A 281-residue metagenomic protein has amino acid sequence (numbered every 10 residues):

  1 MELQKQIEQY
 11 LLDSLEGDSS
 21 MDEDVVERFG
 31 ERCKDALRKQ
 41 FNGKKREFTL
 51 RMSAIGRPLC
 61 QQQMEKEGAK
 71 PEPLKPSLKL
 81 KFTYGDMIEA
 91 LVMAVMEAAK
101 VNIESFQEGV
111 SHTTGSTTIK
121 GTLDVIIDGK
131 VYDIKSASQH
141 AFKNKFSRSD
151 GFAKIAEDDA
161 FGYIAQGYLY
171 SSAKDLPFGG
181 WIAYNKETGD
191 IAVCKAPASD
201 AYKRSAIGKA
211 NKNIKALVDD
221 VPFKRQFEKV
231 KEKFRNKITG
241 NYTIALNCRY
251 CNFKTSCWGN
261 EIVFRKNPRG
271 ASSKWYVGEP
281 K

Functional and structural regions predicted by a protein language model:
M1-V131, S136-K154: Metal-dependent nuclease catalytic cores that hydrolyze phosphodiester bonds in DNA/RNA, characterized by
Q62-M64, V101, Y163, Y170-S172 (+1 more regions): Broad hydrophobic/π-residue packing in well-ordered secondary structure
M87, L91, K120, G162-L169 (+1 more regions): Short, well-structured alpha-helical interface segments that form or flank functional binding sites
G121-D124, D128-K130, A165-Y168, P177-G180: Generic beta-strand structural signal
D150-I164: A short acidic, glycine-rich active-site loop that binds or catalyzes chemistry on phosphate/adenosine moieties
E157-D159, L169, A173-K281: Metal-dependent nuclease catalytic regions and adjoining charged, substrate-binding loops involved in nucleic-acid end
